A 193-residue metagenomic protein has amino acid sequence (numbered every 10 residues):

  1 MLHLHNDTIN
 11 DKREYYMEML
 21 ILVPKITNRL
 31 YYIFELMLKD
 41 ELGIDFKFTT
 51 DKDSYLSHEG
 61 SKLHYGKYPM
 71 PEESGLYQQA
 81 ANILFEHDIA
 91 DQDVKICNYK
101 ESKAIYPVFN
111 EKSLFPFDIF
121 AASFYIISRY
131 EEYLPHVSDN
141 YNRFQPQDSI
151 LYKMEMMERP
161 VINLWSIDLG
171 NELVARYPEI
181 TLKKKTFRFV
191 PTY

Functional and structural regions predicted by a protein language model:
M1-Y193: Terminal accessory/targeting
